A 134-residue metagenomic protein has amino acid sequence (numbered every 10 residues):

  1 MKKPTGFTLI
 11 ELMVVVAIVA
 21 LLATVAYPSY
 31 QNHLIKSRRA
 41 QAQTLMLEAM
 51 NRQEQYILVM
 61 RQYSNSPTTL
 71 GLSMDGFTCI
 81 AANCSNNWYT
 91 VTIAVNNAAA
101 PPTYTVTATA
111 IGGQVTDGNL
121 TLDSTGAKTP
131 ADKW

Functional and structural regions predicted by a protein language model:
M1-Y30: N-terminal single-pass transmembrane signal-anchor helix
I18-A20, Y27, M50, Y56 (+3 more regions): Preference for short coil/turn "hinge" residues that link or interrupt alpha-helices
K36-A40, E48-T69: Alpha-helix exit/C-cap motif
L45: Residues within the DNA-recognition helix of helix-turn-helix
L58-W134: Periplasmic/extracellular, small/polar-rich flexible segments of pilin-like filament-forming proteins
